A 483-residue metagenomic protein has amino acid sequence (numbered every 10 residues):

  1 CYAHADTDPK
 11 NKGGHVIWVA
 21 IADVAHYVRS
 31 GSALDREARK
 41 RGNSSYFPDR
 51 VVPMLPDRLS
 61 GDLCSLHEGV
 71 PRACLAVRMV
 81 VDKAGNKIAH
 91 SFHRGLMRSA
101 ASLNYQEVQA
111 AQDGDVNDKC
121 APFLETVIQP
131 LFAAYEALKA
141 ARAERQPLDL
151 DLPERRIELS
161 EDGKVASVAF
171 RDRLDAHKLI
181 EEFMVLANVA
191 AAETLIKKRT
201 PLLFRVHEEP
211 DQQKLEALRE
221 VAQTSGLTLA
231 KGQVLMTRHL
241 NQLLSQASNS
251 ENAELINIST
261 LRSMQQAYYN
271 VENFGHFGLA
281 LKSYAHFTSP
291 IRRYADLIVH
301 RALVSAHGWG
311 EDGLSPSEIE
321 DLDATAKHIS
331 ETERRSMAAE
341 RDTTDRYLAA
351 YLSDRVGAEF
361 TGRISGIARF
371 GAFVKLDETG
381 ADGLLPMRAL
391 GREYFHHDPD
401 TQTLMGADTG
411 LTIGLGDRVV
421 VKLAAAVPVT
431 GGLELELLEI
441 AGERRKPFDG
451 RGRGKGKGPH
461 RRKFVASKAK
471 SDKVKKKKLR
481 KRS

Functional and structural regions predicted by a protein language model:
C1-S483: Conserved, carboxylate-rich catalytic/transport cores that coordinate ions
